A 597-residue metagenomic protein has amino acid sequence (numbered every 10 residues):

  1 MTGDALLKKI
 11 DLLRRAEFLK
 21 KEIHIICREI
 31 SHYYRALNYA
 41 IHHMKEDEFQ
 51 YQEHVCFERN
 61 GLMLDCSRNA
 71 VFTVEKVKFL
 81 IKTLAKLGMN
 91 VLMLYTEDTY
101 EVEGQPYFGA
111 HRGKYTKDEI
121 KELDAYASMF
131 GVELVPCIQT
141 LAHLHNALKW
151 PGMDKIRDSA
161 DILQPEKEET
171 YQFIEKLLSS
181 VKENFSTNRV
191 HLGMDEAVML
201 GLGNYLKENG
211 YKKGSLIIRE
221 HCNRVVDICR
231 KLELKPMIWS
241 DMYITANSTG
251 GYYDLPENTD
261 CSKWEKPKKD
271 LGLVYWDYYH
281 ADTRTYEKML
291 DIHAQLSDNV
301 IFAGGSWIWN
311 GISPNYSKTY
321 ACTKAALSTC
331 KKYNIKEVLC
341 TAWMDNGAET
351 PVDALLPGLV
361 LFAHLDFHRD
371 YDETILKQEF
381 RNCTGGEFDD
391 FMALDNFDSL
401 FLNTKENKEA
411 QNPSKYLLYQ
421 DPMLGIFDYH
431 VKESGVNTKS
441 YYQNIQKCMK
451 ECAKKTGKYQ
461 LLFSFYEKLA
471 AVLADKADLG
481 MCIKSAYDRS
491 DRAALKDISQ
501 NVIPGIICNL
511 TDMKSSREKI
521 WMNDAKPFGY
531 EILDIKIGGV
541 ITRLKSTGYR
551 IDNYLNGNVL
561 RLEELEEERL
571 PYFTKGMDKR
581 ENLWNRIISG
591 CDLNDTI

Functional and structural regions predicted by a protein language model:
T2-G3, K9, L19-K20, I30 (+7 more regions): Substrate-binding groove of N-acetylhexosamine-processing glycoside hydrolases
D11-L12, K21-R230, M237, F302-G304 (+3 more regions): Feature activates predominantly on carbohydrate-active enzymes
